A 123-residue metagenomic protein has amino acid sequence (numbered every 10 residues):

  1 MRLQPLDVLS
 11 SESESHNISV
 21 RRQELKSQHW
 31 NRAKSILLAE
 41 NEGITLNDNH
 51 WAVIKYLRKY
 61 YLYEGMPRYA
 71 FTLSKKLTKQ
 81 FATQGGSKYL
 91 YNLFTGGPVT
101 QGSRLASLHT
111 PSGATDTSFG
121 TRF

Functional and structural regions predicted by a protein language model:
R2-A39: Histone-fold modules and their flanking histone-like tails across chromatin and transcription assemblies
L3, T72, T78-F123: Helix-rich interaction surfaces within compact, conserved domain-sized segments that mediate assembly or partner
L38-A52: Short, contiguous, helix-prone interaction/anchoring segments in small proteins
I54-Y61, L77-T78: Amphipathic alpha-helical segments that form the core helices of the histone-fold
G65-Y69: Short, charged, surface-exposed loops that flank catalytic or proteolytic processing sites
